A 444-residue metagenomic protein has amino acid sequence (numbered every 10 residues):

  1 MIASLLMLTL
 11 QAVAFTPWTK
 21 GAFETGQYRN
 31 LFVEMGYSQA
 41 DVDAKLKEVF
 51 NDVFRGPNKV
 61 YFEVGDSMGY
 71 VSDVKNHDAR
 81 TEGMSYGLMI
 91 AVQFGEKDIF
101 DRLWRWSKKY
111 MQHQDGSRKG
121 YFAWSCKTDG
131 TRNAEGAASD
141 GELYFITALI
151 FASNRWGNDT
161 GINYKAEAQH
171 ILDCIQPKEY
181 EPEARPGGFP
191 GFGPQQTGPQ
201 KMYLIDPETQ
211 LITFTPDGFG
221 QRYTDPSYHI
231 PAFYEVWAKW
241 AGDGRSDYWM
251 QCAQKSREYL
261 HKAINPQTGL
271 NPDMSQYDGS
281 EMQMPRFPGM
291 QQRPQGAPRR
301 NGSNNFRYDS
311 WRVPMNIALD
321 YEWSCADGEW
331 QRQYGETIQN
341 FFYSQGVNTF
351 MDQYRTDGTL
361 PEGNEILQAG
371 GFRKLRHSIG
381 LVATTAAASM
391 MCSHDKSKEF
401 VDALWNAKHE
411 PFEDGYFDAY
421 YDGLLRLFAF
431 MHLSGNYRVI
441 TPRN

Functional and structural regions predicted by a protein language model:
M1-Q11: Bacterial N-terminal signal peptides
F15-E48, R55, V74-T81, G116-Y121 (+4 more regions): Extended ligand-binding clefts on enzyme/binding-domain cores
F15-V33, N316, A388-A403, A407-N444: Terminal, non-catalytic domain-edge segments
Q39, D43-Y86, A91-A134: Internal amphipathic alpha-helical repeat/solenoid segments
H77-M84, G130-W156: Aromatic-rich carbohydrate-recognition surfaces in CAZymes
G87, I99-F100, G161, A168 (+3 more regions): Solenoid-repeat scaffolds in large eukaryotic assemblies
L88-G95, Y144-R155, A232-K239, M315-E322 (+2 more regions): Short glycine/serine- and small hydrophobic-enriched flexible loop segments
D98, R102-W106, M111, A138-L149 (+3 more regions): Outer membrane beta-barrel
